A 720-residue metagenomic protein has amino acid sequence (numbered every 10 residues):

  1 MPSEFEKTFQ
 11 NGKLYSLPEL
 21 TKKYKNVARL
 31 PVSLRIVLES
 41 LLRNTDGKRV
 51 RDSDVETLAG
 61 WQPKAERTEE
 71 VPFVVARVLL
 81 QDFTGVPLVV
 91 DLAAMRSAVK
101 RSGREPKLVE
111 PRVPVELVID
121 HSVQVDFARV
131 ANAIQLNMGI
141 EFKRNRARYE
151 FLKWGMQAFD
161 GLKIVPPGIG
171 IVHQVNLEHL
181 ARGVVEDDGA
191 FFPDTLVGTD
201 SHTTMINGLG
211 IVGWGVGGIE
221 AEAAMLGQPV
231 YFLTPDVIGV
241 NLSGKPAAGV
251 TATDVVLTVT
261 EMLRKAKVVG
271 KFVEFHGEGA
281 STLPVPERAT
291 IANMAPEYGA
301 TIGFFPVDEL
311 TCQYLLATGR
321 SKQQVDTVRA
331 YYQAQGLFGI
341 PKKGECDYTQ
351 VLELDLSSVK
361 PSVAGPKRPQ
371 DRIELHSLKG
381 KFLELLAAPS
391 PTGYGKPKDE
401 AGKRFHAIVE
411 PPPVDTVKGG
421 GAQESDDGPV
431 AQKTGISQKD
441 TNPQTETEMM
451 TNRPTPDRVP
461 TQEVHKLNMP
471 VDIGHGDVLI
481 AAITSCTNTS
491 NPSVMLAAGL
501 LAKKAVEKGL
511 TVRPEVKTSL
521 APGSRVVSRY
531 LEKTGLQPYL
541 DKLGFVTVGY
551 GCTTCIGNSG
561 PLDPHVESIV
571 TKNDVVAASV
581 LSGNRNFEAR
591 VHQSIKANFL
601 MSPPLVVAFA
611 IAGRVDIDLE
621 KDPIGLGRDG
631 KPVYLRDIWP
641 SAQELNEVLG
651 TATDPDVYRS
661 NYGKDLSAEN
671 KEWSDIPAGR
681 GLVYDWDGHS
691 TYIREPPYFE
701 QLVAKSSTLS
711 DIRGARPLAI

Functional and structural regions predicted by a protein language model:
M1-I720: Fe-S-dependent hydro-lyases/dehydratases of central metabolism
